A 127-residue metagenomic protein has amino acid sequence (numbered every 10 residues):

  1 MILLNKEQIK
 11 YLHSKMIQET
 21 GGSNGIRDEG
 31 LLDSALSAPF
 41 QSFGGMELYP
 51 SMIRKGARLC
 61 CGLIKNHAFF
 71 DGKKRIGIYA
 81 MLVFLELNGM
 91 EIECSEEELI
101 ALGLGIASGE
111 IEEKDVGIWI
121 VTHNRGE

Functional and structural regions predicted by a protein language model:
M1-E127: FIC/Doc superfamily catalytic core
